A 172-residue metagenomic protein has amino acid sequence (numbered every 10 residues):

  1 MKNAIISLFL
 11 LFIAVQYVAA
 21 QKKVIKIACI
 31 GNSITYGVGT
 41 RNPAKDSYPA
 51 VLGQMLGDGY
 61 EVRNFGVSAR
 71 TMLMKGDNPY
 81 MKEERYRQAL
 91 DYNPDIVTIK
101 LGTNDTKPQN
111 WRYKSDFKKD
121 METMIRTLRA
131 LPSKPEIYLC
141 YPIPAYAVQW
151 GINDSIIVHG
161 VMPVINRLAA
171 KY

Functional and structural regions predicted by a protein language model:
M1-K22: Bacterial Sec-dependent N-terminal signal peptides
K23-A28, I34-K119, V148, D154-I156: Conserved SGNH/GDSL esterase-like catalytic core that processes O-acyl groups on lipids and polysaccharides
I30-G31, C140: Short hydrophobic segments within beta-strands
G53, I125, R129-A130: N-terminal cationic-hydrophobic initiation segments that often serve targeting/anchoring roles
Y86, M121-I125, M162, N166: Generic structural signal for well-ordered alpha-helices, preferentially at hydrophobic/aromatic core positions
L131-E136: A short helix->loop->beta-strand "cap" motif at the edges of active sites that frequently abuts
L139, I143-A145: Active-site groove signature of glycoside hydrolases
A145-Y172: Substrate-gating cap/lid alpha-helix
